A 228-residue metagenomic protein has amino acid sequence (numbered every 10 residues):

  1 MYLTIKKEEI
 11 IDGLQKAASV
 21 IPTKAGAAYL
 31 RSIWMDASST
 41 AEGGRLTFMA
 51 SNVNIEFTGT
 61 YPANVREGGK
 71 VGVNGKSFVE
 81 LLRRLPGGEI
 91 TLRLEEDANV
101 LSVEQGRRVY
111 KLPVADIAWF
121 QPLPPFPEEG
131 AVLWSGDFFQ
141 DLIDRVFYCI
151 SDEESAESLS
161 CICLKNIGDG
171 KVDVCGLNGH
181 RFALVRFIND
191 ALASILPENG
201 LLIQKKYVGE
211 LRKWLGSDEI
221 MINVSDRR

Functional and structural regions predicted by a protein language model:
M1-R228: Structural preference for solvent-exposed beta-strand-turn elements and adjacent flexible terminal/loop segments within
